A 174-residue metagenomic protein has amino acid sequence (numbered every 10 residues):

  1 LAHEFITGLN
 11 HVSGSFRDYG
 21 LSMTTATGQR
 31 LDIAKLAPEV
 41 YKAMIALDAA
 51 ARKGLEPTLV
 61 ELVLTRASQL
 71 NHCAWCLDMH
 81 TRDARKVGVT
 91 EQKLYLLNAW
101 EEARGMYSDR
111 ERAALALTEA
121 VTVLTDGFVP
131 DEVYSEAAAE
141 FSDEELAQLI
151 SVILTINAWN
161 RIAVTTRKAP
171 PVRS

Functional and structural regions predicted by a protein language model:
A2-S174: Hydrophobic alpha-helical segments
